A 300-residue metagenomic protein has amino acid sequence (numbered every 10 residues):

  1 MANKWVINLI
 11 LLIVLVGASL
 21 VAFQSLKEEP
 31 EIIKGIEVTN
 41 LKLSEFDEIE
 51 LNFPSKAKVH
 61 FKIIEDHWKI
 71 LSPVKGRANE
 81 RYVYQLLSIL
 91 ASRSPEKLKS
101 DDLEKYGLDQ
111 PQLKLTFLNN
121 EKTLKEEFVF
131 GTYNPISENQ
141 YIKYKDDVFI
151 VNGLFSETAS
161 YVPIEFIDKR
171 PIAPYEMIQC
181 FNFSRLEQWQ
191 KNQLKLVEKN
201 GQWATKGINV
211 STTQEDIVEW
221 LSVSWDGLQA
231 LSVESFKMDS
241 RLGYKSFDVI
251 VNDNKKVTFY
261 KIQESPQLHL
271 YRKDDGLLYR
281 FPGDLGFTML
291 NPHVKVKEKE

Functional and structural regions predicted by a protein language model:
M1-E300: A short-motif feature that recognizes glycine-rich, charge-decorated loops that bind or process nucleotide phosphates
